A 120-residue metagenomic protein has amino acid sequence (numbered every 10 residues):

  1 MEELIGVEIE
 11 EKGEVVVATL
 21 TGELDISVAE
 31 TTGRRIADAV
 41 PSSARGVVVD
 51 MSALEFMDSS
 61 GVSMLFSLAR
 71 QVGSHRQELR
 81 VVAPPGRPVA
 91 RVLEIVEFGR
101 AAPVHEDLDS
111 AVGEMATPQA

Functional and structural regions predicted by a protein language model:
M1, V17, T21, M51 (+2 more regions): Generic N-terminal initiation segments characterized by hydrophobic and/or small/turn-forming residues
E3-R34: STAS-typified acidic loop motif
E10, V82, H105: General small-molecule cofactor/ligand-binding pocket signal
K12-G13, S52, D109: Conserved catalytic submotifs in the C-terminal HATPase_c
E14, F98-A101, D107: Glycine-centered tight turns that cap/initiate beta-strands
E23, P85, L108-S110: Short, solvent-exposed coil/turn elements at secondary-structure transition points
I26-A102: Amphipathic alpha-helical interaction surfaces in cytosolic regulatory modules
V104-A120: A charged, well-structured terminal subsegment
